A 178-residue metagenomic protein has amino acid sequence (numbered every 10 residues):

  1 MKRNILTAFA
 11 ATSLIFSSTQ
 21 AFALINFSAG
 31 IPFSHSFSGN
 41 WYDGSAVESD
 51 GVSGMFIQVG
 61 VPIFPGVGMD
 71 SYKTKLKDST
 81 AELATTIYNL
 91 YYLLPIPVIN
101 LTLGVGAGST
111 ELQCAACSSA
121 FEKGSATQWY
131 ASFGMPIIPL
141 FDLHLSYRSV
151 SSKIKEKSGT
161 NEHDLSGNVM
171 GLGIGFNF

Functional and structural regions predicted by a protein language model:
M1-N26: Cleavable N-terminal export/targeting peptides
I5, F37, W41: Solvent-exposed, flexible loop/coil residues
A23-S38: Short N-terminal segments immediately surrounding and downstream of signal-peptide cleavage
F27, A46-E48, L101, L143 (+1 more regions): Short, isolated positions in well-ordered beta-strands
I31, H35, G54-L143, G167-F178: Gram-negative (and chloroplast) outer-membrane scaffold detector with strong preference for beta-barrel transmembrane
N40-D50, K77-A81, A116-E122, E156-H163: Outer-membrane beta-barrel domain signature
Y147-F178: Hydrophobic secondary-structure block in the mid-to-C-terminal portion of proteins
